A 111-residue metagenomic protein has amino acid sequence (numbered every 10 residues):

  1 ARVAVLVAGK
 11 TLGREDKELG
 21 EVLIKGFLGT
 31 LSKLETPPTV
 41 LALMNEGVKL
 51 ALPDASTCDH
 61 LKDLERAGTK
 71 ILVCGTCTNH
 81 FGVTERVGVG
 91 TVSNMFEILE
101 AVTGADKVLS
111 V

Functional and structural regions predicted by a protein language model:
A1-D54: Conserved mixed alpha/beta catalytic, RNA-binding, or beta-rich assembly cores of soluble enzyme, regulatory
L28, C58-K62, L99: Short amphipathic alpha-helical segments and helix-helix/interface helices
T57-V83: A glycine-rich helix N-cap at a beta->alpha junction
E65, V102-T103: Anion (oxyanion) recognition and catalysis
V89-E97: Short acidic-hydrophobic, aromatic-tinged amphipathic segments that line or gate anion-handling sites
T103-S110: C-terminal binding/interaction regions
